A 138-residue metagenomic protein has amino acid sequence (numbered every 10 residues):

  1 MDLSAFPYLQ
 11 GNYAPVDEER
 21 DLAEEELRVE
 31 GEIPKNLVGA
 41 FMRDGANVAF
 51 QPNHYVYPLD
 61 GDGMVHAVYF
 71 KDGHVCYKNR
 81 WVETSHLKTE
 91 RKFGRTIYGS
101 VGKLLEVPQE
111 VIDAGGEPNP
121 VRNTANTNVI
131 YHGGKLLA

Functional and structural regions predicted by a protein language model:
M1-A138: Beta-propeller domains
